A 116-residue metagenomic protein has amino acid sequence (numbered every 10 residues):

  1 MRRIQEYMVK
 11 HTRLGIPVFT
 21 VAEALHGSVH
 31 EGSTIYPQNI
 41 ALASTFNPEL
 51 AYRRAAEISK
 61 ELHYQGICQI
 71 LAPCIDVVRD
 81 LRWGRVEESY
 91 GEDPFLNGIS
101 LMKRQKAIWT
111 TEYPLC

Functional and structural regions predicted by a protein language model:
M1-C116: Glycoside hydrolase catalytic-domain context in secreted enzymes
